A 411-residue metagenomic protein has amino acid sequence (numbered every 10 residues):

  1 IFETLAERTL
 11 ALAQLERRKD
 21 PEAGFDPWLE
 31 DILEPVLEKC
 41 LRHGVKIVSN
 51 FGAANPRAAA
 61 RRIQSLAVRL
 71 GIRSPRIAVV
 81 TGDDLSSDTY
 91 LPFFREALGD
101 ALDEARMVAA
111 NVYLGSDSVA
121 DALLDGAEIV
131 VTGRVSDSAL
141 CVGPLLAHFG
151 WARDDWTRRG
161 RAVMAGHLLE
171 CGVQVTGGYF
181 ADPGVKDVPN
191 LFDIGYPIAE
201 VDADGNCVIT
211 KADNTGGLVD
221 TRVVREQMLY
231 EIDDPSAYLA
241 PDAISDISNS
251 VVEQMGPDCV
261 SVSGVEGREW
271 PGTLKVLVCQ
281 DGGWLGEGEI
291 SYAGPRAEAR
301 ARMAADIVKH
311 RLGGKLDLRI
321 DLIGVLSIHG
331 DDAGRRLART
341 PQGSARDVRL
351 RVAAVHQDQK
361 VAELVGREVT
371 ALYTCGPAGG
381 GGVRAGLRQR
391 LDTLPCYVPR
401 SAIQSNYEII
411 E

Functional and structural regions predicted by a protein language model:
A6-R8, F51-A60, R134-L140, H356-Q359: Gly/Ser/Thr-rich loops at beta-strand to alpha-helix junctions that form or flank small-molecule/cofactor-binding
E7-E22, L41, L85-R106: Gly-rich Lys/Arg/Thr-decorated short loops/hinges at beta-loop-alpha junctions or inter-strand turns that position
A11-L15, A58-Q64, V68, S87-E96 (+11 more regions): Short acidic, glycine/serine/threonine-rich loops at helix termini
K19, G44-A54, V130, R349-H356: Short glycine-rich or small-residue beta-strand-to-loop segments that form or flank ligand, phosphate, metal/Fe-S
R69-L85, V142-P183: Catalytic or ion-translocation cores adjacent to nucleophile or general acid/base/metal-coordination motifs in diverse
A109-L123: Active-site glycine-rich loop that binds ribose-phosphate moieties when present
R159-E266: A conserved active-site cap/scaffold subdomain adjacent to cofactor or substrate pockets
G264-E411: C-terminal non-catalytic interaction/assembly regions of soluble proteins
